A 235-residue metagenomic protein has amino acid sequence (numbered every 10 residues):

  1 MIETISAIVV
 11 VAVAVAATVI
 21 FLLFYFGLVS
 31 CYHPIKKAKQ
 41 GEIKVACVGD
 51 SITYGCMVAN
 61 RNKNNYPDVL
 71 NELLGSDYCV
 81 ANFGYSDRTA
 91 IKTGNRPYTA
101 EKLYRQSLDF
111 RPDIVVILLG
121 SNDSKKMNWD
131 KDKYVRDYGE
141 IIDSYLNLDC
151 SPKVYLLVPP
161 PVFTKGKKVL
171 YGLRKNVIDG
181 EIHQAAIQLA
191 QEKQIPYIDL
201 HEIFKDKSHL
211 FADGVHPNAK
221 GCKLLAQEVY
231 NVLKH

Functional and structural regions predicted by a protein language model:
M1-A12: Feature marks short, highly hydrophobic, charge-poor N-terminal signal-anchor/signal peptide-like helices that anchor
I5-S6, T99-H235: Alpha-helical cap/lid subdomain in secreted, periplasmic, or secretory-pathway luminal O-acyl-processing enzymes
V11-F24: N-terminal type II signal-anchor transmembrane helix that functions as the membrane-insertion/stop-transfer segment
F21-T89, Y104-R111: Serine-esterase "nucleophile elbow" of acetyl-processing enzymes
Y54-M57, T89-I91, N128-W129, G172-R174: Short, contiguous strand/loop micro-motifs
A59-N60, G94, E228-N231: Residue-level detector of alpha-helical segments with a strong bias toward transmembrane helices and their helix-loop
T89-E101: Structural motif
